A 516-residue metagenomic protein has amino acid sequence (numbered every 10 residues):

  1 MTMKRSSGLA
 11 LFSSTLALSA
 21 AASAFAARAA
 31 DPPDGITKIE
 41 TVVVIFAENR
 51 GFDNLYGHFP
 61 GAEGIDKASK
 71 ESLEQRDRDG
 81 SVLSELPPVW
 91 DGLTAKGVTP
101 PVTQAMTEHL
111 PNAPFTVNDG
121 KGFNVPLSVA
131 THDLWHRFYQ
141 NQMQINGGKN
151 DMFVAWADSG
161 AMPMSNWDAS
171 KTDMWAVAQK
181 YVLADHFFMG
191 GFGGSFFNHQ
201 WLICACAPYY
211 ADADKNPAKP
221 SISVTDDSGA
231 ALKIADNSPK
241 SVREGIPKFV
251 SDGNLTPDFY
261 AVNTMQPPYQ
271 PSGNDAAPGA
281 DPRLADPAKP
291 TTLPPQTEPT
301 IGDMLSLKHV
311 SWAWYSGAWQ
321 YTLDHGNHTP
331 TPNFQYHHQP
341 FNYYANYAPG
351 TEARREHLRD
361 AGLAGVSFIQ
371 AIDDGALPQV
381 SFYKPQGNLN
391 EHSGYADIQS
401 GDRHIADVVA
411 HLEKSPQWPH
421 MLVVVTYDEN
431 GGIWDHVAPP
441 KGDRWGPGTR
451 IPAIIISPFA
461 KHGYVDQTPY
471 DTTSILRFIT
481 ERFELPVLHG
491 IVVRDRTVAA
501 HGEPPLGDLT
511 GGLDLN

Functional and structural regions predicted by a protein language model:
M1-R5: N-terminal secretory signal peptides that target proteins for export/translocation
A10-S23: Bacterial N-terminal signal peptides
F25-N516: N-terminal pro-sequences and low-complexity stem/linker regions of secreted or lumenal proteins
